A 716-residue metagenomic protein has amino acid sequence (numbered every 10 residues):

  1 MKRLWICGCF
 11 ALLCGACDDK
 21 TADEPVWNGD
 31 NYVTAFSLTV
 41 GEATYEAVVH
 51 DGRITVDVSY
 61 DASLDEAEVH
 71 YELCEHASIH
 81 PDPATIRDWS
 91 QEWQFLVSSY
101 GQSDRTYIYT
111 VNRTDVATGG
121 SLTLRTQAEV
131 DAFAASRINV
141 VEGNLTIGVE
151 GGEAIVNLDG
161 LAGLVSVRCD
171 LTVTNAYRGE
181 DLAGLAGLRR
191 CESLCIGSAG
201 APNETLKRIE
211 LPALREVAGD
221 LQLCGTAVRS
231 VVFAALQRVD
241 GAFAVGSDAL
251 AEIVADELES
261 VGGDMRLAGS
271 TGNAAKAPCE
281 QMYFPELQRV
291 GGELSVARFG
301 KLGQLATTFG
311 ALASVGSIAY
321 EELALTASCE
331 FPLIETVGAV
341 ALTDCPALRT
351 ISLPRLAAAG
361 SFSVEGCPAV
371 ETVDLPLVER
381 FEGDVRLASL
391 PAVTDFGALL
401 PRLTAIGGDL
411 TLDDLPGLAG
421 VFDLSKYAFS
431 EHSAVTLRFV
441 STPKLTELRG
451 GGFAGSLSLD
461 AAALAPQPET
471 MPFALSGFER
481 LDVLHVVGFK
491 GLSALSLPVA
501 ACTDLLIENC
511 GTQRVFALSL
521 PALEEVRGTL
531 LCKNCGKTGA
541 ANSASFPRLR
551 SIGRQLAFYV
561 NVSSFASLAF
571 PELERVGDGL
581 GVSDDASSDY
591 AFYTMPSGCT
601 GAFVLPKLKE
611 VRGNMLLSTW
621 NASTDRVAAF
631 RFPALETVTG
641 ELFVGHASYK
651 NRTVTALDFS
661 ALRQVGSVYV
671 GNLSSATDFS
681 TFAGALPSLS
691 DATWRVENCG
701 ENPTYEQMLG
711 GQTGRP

Functional and structural regions predicted by a protein language model:
M1-G15: Sec-dependent bacterial lipoprotein signal peptides
C17-L124, E129-A134, N139-L145, N157 (+1 more regions): Beta-rich interaction/scaffold domains
A43-A47, A77-S78, T126, S425-A428 (+3 more regions): Small-residue (G/S/T/A) turn/hinge positions that recur once per unit in extracellular repeat modules
V69, H76-W93, A162-R168, T172-T174 (+2 more regions): Post-signal peptide N-terminal segment of secreted/secretory-pathway proteins
L122-L124, G143-V156, R168-E180, G184 (+24 more regions): Concave beta-strand-loop units of leucine-rich repeat
A134, L158-A162, L182-A186, E210-P212 (+19 more regions): The feature encodes a structural signal of leucine-rich repeats
N702-P716: Short, low-complexity, Pro/Ser/Thr/Gly-rich segments in the mature regions of secreted, periplasmic
